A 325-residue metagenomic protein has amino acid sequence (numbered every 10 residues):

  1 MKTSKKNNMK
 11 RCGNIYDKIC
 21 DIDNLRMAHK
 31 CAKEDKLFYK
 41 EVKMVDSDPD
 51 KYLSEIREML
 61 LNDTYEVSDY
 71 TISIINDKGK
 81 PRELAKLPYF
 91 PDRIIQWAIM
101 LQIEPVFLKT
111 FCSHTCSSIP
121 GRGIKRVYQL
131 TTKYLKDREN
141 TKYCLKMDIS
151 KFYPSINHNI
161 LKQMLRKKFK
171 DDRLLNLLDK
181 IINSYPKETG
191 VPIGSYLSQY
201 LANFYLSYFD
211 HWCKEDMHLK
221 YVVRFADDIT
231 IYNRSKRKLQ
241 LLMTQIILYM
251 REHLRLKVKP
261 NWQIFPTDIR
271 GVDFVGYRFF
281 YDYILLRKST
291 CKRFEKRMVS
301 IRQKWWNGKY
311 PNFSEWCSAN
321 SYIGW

Functional and structural regions predicted by a protein language model:
M1-S54: Non-catalytic, polymerase-adjacent accessory regions of viral genome-replication enzymes
K2-Y16, I22, M100-N157: Active-site-proximal segment of RNA-dependent polymerases
K36-M44, S68-I94, T110-R122, I181-N203: Short, conserved non-catalytic motifs in the polymerase core
V45-D69: Amphipathic alpha-helical blocks
M59-L60, Q129-A226, T230-Q245, F265-G271: Conserved polymerase palm-domain catalytic core
S68-Y70, V223-D227, N261: Short Gly/Ser/Thr- and Asp/Glu-enriched loop/turn motifs at secondary-structure junctions
W97, Q240, V258-W325: Right-hand nucleic-acid polymerase module
I247-L256: A common structural junction motif
